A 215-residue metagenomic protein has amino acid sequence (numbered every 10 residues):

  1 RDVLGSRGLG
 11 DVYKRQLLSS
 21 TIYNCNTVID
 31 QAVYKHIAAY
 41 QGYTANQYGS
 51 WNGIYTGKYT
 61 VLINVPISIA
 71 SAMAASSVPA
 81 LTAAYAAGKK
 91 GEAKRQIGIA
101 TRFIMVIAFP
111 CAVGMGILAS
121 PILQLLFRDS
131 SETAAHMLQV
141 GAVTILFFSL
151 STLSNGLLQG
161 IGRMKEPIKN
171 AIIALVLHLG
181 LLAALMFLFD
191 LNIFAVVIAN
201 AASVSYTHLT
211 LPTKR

Functional and structural regions predicted by a protein language model:
R1, K165, L175-Y206: Membrane-interface helix-loop junctions in multi-pass transport and translocation proteins
D2-Y13, H208-K214: Single conserved hydrophobic/aromatic residue that forms the stacking wall/gate of nucleotide- or nucleobase-binding
S6-V33, K58-V61, V65-P66, M73 (+4 more regions): Hydrophobic faces of transmembrane alpha-helices in multi-pass small-molecule transporters and flippases across diverse
L18-P66, A83, L123-S130: Helix-terminus/linker motif at the lipid-water interface of multi-pass membrane proteins
A32, A112-I117, L179, A183 (+2 more regions): Membrane-embedded alpha-helical segments of multi-pass transporters/permeases
I67-G88, T101: Helix-loop junctions and terminal segments of transmembrane helices in multi-pass membrane transport/translocation
G98, G116-L146: Interfacial segments at transmembrane-helix termini and the short loops linking adjacent helices
V143-I173: Membrane-interface junctions at transmembrane-helix termini in multi-pass inner-membrane proteins
